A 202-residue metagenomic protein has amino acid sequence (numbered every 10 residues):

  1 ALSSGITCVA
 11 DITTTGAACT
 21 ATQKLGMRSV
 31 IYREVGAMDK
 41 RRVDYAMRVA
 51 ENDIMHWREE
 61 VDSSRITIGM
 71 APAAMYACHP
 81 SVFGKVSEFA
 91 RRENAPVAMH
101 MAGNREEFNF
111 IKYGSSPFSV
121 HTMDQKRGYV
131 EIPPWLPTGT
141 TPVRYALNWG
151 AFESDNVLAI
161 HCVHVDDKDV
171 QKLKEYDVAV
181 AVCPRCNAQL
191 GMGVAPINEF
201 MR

Functional and structural regions predicted by a protein language model:
A1-T14, P72-V82: Divalent metal-binding segments
G5-D11, G69-P72, L158-I160, A181-C183: Short catalytic-loop micro-motif centered on adjacent basic/acidic residues
T7-C8, R28, P96, A179: Residue-level detector of anion-binding/catalytic polar loops
T14, G103, H164: Short, glycine/acidic-enriched loop or turn micro-motifs at the edges of active sites
C19-L158: Metal-coordinating catalytic core of metallo-dependent amide/deamination hydrolases
M75-C78, L136, W149-R202: Active-site-adjacent C-terminal substructures of enzyme catalytic domains
